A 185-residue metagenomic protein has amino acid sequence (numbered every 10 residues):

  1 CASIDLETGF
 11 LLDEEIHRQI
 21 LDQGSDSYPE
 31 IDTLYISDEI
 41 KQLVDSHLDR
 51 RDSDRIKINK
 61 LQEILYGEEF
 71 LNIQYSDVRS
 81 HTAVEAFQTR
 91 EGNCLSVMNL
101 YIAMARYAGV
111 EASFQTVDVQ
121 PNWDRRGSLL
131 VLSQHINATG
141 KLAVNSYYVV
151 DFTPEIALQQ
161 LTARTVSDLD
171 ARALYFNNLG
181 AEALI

Functional and structural regions predicted by a protein language model:
A2-D5: Bacterial signal peptide processing site
E7-E15: Short, low-complexity, disordered segments immediately C-terminal to signal peptides in bacterial exported proteins
H17-I20: Replace "small metal-dependent catalytic modules" with "small catalytic or cofactor-binding modules
D22-V84: Secondary-structure boundary elements
Q74-I185: Long, contiguous interaction/recruitment modules in multidomain scaffold/adaptor proteins
